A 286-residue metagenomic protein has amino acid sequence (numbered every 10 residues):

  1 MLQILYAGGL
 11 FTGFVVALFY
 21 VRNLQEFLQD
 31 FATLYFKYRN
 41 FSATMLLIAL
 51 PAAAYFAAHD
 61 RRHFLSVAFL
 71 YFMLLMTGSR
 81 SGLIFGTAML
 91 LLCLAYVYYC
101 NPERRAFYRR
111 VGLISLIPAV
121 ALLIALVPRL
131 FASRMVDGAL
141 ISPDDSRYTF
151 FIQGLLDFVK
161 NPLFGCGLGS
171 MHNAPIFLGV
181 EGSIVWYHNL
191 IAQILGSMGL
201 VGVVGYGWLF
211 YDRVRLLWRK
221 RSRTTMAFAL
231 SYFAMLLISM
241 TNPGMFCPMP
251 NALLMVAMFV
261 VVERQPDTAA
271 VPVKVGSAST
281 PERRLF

Functional and structural regions predicted by a protein language model:
M1, F56-F64, Y96-R105, R219-R221 (+1 more regions): Membrane-interface junctions at the ends of membrane-embedded or membrane-associated helices
M1-F27, F36-Y99, V204, W208 (+1 more regions): Alpha-helical transmembrane segments of multi-pass inner-membrane proteins
L10-V15, L70-M76, P118-I124, Y232-T241: Aromatic-anchored segments of alpha-helical transmembrane domains
D30-F31, R104-Y108, V120-Q153, N173-I176: Flexible juxtamembrane loops connecting transmembrane helices in multi-pass membrane enzymes that build or modify
T33-L46, Y187, L195-G199, G244-P250: Membrane-interface micro-motifs in multi-pass membrane enzymes
R62, Y99, M198-L236: Hydrophobic transmembrane alpha-helices and their immediate junctions
V136-M198: Long extracytoplasmic/lumenal interhelical loops at the membrane interface of multi-pass membrane proteins
A227-M240, G244-F286: Transmembrane alpha-helices of multi-pass inner-membrane enzymes
